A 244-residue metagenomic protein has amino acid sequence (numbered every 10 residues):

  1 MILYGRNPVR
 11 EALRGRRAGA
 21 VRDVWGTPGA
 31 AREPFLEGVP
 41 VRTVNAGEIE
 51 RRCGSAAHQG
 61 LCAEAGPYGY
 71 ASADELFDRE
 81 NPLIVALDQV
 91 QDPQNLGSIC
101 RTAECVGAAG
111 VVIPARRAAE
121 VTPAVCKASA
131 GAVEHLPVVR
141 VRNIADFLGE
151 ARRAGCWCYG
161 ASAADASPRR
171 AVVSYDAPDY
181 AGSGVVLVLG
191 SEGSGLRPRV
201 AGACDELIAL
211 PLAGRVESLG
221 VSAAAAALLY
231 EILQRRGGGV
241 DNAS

Functional and structural regions predicted by a protein language model:
M1-D78, D241-S244: N-terminal positively charged helical leader segments and presequences
L3, R42-N45, P137-F147, I208: Short acidic-hydrophobic, aromatic-tinged amphipathic segments that line or gate anion-handling sites
R10, C105, K127-A132, P198-S244: Structured adenosyl-cofactor binding patch, chiefly the S-adenosyl-L-methionine
A46-I49, R116-A118, L212-V216: Short, acidic/turn-prone active-site loops that include or flank metal/cofactor- and phosphate-binding residues
R79-A171: RNA substrate-binding interface of SAM-dependent RNA methyltransferases
Q94-S98, L196, V221: Short glycine/serine/threonine-rich phosphate/pyrophosphate-binding segments that cradle anionic phosphate groups
Y159-V216, G220, I232: Active-site/ligand-binding-proximal alpha/beta "capping" segment
